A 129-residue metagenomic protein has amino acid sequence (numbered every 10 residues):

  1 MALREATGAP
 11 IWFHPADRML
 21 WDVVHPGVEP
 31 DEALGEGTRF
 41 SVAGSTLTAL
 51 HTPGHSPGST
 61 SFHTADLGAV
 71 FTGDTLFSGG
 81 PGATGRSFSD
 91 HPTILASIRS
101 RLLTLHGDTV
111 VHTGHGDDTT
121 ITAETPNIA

Functional and structural regions predicted by a protein language model:
M1-S45, P126-N127: Active-site HxH/HxHxD metal-binding segment of metal-dependent hydrolases
V23-E29, R39, T46, H51 (+1 more regions): Metallo-beta-lactamase
